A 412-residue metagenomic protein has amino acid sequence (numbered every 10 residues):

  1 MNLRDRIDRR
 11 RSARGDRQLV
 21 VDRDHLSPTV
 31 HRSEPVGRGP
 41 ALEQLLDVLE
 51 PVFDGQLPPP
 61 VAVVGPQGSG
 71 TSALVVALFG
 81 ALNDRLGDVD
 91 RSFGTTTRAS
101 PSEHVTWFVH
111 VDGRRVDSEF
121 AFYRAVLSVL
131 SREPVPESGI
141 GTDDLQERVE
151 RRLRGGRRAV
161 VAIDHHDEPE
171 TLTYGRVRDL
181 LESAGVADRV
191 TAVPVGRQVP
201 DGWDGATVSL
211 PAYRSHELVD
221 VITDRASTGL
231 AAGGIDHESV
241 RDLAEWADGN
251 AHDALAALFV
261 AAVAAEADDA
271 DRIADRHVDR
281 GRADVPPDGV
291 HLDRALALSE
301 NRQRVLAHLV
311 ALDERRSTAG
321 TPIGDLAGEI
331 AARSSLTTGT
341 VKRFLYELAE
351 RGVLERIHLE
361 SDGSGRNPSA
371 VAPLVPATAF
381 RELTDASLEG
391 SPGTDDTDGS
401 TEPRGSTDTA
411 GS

Functional and structural regions predicted by a protein language model:
M1-L57, D84, A410-S412: A short, basic N-terminal segment
L57-A77: Walker A/P-loop nucleotide-binding motif
G70-H104: P-loop NTPase Walker A phosphate-binding motif
F79, R178, K342-Y346: Short, hydrophobic-biased segments on the C-terminal half of alpha helices that form "recognition helices"
G94, R98-V105, D117-R176, L181-W203 (+5 more regions): Mid-core helix/loop region of P-loop NTP-binding domains shared across ATPases and GTPases
A232, H237-N301, R316-A319, L336-V341 (+1 more regions): C-terminal helical "lid" subdomain and adjoining coupling/linker elements of P-loop NTPases
A297-G324, G328: Short amphipathic alpha-helical interface segments
T321-S412: Terminal-proximal interaction/regulatory segments of ATP-powered molecular machines
